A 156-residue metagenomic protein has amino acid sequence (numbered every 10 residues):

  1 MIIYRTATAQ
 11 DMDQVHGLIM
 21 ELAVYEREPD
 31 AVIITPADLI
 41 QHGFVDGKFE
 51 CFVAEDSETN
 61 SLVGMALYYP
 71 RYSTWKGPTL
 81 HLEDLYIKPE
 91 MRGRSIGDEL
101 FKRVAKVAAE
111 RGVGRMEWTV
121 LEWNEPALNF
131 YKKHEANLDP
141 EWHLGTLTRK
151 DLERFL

Functional and structural regions predicted by a protein language model:
I3-V15: A short beta-loop-alpha structural element at the N-terminal edge of CoA-dependent acyl/N-acetyltransferase catalytic
H16-H42: Conserved GNAT-fold acetyl-CoA-binding loop/helix
Q41-V53: A short helix-loop-beta-strand connector motif used in the catalytic cores of GNAT acetyltransferases and, in some
V53, S61-Y69: Conserved beta-strand in the GNAT
R71-L82, R92, D139-P140: A conserved beta-turn-beta hairpin within the catalytic core of GNAT-like acetyltransferases that forms part
I87, G93-K106, N129, K133: Conserved acetyl-CoA-binding loop-helix of GNAT-fold acetyltransferases
A109-T119: Conserved GNAT acetyl-CoA-binding A-motif
W118-A127, T146-K150: Conserved beta-strand-loop-alpha-helix junction that forms the acyl-donor binding cleft
